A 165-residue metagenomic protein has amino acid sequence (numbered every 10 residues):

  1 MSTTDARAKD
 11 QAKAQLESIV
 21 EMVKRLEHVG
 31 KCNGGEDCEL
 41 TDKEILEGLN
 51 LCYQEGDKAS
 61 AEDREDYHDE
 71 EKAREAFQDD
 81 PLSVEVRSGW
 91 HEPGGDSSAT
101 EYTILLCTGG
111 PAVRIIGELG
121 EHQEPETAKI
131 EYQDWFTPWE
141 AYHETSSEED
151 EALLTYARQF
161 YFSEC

Functional and structural regions predicted by a protein language model:
M1-V86: Terminal non-domain segments
T3, R7, D96, T100 (+1 more regions): Generic alpha-helix detector with strongest preference for long hydrophobic helices that associate with membranes
A8-I19, V84, I104, I130 (+1 more regions): Generic hydrophobic, helix-prone segments enriched in Leu/Val/Ile
G34, C52, S60, P93 (+2 more regions): Intrinsically disordered, low-complexity, compositionally biased regions/tails
L46, S60, E70, S83 (+5 more regions): Short linear sequence motifs
R74-Q123: Amphipathic, interaction-prone secondary-structure segments
H122-C165: Polybasic, proline/glycine-rich intrinsically disordered low-complexity segments
